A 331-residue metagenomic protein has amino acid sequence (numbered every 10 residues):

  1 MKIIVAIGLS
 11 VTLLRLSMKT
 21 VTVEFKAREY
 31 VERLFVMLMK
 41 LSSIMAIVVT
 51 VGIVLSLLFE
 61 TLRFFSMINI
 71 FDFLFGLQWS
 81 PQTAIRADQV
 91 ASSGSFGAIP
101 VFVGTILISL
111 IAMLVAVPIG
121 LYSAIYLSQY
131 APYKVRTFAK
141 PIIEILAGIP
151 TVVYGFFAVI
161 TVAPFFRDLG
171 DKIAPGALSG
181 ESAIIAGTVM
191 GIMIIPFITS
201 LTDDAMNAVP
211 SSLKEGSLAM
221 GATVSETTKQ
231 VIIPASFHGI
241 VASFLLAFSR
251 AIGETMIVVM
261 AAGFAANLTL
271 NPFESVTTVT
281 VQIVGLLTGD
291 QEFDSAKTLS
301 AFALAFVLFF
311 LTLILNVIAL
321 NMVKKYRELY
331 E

Functional and structural regions predicted by a protein language model:
M1-S43, L320-E331: Transmembrane alpha-helical segments of polytopic membrane transport and secretion proteins
K2, F96-Y126, F244: Transmembrane alpha-helix signature in integral membrane proteins
V36, I119-A158, L201, L329-E331: Cytoplasmic-entry segments and transmembrane alpha-helices of multi-pass inner-membrane transporters
S95-S109, D168-F197: Loop-to-helix entry region at the N-terminal start of transmembrane alpha-helices in multi-pass membrane transporters
A116-I119, I143-T151, L178-D203, P234 (+1 more regions): Faces of alpha-helical transmembrane segments in polytopic inner-membrane proteins
I145, L201-T202, L218, V224-A262: Transmembrane alpha-helices
I173, V258-F309: Interhelical loop and adjacent transmembrane-helix boundary motif in polytopic membrane transport permeases
D203-N207, S211, L218, L245 (+2 more regions): C-terminal transmembrane helix and the adjacent membrane-cytosol boundary/short C-terminal tail of inner/organellar
